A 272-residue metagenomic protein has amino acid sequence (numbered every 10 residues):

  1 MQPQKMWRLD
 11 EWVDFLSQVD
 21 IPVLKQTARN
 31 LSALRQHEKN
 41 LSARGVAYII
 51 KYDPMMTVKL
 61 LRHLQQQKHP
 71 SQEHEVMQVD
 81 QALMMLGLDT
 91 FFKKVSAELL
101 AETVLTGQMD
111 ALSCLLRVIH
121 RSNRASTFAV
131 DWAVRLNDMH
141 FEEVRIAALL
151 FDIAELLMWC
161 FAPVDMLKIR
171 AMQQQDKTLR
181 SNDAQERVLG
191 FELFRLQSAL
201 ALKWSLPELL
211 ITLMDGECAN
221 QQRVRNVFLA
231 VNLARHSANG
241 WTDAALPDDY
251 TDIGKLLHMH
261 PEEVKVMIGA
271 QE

Functional and structural regions predicted by a protein language model:
M1-V164, Q185-P247, T251-G254: Conserved alpha-helical "signature site" that marks functionally important helical segments or helix/loop junctions
P163-Q175: Post-HEXXH active-site segment of zinc metalloproteases
D176-Q185: Substrate-binding clefts and substrate-entry loops adjacent to catalytic sites of polymer-processing enzymes acting on
A244-P247, V266, A270: Cytosolic terminal low-complexity segments enriched in Ser/Thr and acidic residues
L257-H260, Q271: Short, flexible helical or helix-coil boundary motifs
